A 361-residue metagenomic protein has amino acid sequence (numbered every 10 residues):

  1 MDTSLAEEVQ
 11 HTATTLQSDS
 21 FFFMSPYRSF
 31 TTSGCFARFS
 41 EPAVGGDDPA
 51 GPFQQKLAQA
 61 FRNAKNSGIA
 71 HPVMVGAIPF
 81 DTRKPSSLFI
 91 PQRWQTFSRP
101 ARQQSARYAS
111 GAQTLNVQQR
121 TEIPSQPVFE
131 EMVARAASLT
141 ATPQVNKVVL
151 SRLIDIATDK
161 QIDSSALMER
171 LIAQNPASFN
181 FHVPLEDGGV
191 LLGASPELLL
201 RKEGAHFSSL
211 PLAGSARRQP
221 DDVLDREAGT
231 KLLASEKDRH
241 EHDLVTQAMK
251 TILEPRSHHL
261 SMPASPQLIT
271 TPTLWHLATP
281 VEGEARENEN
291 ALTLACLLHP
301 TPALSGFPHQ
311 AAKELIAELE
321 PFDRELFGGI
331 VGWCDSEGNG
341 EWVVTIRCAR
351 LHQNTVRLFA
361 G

Functional and structural regions predicted by a protein language model:
M1-P52, D155-Q161, S165: Short Lys/Arg-enriched alpha/beta "domain-start" segment
D19-S20, P72-I78, V148, N180-P184 (+1 more regions): A short glycine-rich, hydrophobically flanked beta-strand micro-motif that places a catalytic Asp/Glu for divalent metal
F23-S40, A157-H240, S257-L260, G338-G361: An anion-binding catalytic pocket shared by soluble metabolic enzymes
F30-V44, T96-P127, E131-A134, I156-A157 (+1 more regions): Contiguous alpha-helical scaffold segments within structured protein domains that host functional hotspots
P49-T158, I162-D163, H258: Non-catalytic accessory segments adjacent to catalytic cores
G76, P143, L200, Q247 (+2 more regions): A residue-level signal for conserved active-site and pocket-lining positions in enzyme catalytic cores
L153-I154, L185-L191, M249-T251, P266-T273 (+1 more regions): A glycine-rich phosphate-binding loop feature that marks nucleotide/adenosyl-phosphate handling sites
P280-G361: Conserved hydrophobic core element of enzyme catalytic domains
